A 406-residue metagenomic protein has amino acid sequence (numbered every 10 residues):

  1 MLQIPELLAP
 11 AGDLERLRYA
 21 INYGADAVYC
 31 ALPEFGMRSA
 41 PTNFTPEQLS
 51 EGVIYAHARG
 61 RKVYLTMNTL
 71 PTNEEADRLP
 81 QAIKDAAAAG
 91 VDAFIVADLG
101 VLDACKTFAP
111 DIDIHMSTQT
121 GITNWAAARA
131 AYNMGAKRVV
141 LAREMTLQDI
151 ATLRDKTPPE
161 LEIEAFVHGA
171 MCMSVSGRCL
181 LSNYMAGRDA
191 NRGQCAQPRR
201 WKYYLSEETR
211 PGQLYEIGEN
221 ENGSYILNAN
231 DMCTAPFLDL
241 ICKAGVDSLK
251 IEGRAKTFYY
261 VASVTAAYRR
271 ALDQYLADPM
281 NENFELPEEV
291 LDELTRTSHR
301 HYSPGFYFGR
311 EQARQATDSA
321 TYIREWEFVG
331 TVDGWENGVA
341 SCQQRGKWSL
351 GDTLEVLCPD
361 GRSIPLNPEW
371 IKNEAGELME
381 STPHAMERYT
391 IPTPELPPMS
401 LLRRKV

Functional and structural regions predicted by a protein language model:
M1-N22, A27-E34, V53, R59-T69 (+6 more regions): Surface-exposed amphipathic alpha-helical tracts and adjacent flexible/coil segments at the periphery of soluble enzymes
R38-H57: Glycine-rich, positively charged N-terminal anion/phosphate-binding segment
A40, T118-I122, L141, Y225: Alpha-helix capping and helix-loop boundary segments enriched in small/acidic/polar residues
D77, I112-T123: Gly/Gly-Pro- and Ser/Thr-rich, intrinsically disordered tail segments characteristic of DNA damage-repair and tolerance
G100-V101: Alpha-helix capping/helix-boundary segments
